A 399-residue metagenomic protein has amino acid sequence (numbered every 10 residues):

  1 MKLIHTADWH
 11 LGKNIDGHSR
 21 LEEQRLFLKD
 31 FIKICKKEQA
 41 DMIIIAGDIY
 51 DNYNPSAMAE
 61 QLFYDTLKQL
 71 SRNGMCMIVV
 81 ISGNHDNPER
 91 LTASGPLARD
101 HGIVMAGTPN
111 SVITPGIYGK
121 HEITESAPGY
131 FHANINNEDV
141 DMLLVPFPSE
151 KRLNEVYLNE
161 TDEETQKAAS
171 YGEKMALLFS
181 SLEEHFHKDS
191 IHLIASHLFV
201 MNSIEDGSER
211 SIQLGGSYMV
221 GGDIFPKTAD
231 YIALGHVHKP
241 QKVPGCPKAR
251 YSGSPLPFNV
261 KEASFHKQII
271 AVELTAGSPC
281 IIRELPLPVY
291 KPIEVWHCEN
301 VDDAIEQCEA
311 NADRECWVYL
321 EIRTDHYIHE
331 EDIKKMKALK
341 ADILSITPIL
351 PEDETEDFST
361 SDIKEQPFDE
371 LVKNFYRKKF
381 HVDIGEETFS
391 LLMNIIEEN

Functional and structural regions predicted by a protein language model:
M1-K68, R72-M75, F389, M393-N399: N-terminal active-site segment of His-dependent metallophosphoesterases
T6-A7, I43-G47, M77-N84, V104-P109 (+3 more regions): Active-site neighborhood of phospho(di)ester-bond hydrolases with catalytic His/Asp-centered motifs
G12-K13, D51-N54, I81-T92, S111-T114 (+4 more regions): Active-site environment of divalent metal-dependent phosphoester hydrolases
I15-D16, I49-T66, S82-H101, G107 (+3 more regions): Metal-dependent catalytic neighborhoods of phosphoester/phosphodiester hydrolases
M42, L274-N399: Accessory, non-catalytic peripheral segments of nucleic-acid enzymes
L97, H101-G215: Conserved catalytic scaffold of divalent metal-dependent phosphoesterases
R99, M105-G107, V200-S278: Conserved beta-sheet core of the metallophosphoesterase superfamily
I117-G119, E125-E138, A249-D313: Binuclear metal-dependent phosphoesterase catalytic core
